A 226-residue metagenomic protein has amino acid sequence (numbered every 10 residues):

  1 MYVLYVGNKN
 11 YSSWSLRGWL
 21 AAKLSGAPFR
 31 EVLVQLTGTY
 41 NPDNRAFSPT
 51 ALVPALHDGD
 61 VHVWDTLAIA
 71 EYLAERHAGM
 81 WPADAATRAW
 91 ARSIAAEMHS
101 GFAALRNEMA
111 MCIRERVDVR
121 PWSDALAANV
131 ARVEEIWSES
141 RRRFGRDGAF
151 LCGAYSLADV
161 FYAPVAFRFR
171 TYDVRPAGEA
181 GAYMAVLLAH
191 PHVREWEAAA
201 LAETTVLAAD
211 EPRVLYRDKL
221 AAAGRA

Functional and structural regions predicted by a protein language model:
M1-S123: GST-like domain detector, emphasizing the conserved glutathione-binding G-site in the N-terminal thioredoxin-like
Y2-Y5, L151, R168-F169, R213: A short, structure-level motif marking secondary-structure boundaries and short turns
Q35-T37, Y183, L201: Conserved beta-strand edge residues that scaffold enzyme active sites
M98, H190, E203-V206: A short structural micro-motif
F102-P191: GST-like fold's C-terminal all-alpha helical module
R194: Alpha-helical, largely C-terminal catalytic domains that coordinate divalent metal ions via clustered Asp/Glu/His
E197: Segments of small-molecule ligand-sensing domains
A200-A226: Acidic/histidine-enriched, glycine/proline-rich intrinsically disordered or flexible terminal extensions
